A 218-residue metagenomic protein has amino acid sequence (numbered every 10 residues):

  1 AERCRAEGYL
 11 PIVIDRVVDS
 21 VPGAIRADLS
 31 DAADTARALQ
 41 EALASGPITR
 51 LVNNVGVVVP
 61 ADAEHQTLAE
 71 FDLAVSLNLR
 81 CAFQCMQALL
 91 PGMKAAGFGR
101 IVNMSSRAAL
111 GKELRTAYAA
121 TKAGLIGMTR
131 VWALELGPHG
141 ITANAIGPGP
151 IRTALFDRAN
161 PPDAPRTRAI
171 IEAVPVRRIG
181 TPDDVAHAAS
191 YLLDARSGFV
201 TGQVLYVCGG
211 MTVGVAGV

Functional and structural regions predicted by a protein language model:
A1-I12: Canonical Rossmann dinucleotide-binding motif of NAD(H)/NADP(H)-dependent dehydrogenases/reductases, specifically
N54-V59, G210: Conserved NAD(P)H cofactor-binding loop of Rossmann-fold oxidoreductase domains
D62-A63, T67-D72, R166, I170: Substrate-binding pocket helix/loop in short-chain dehydrogenase/reductase
Q66, R107, K112-A120, V131: Active-site loop-to-helix junction immediately N-terminal to the catalytic Tyr of the SDR YXXXK motif in Rossmann-fold
M86, T121, T129: Active-site helix of classical SDR
P91, L134-P138, G198: Alpha-helical segment proximal to the catalytic Tyr-Lys
S190, T201-V218: Short C-terminal tail/terminal secondary-structure segment of NAD(P)H-dependent dehydrogenase/reductase domains
